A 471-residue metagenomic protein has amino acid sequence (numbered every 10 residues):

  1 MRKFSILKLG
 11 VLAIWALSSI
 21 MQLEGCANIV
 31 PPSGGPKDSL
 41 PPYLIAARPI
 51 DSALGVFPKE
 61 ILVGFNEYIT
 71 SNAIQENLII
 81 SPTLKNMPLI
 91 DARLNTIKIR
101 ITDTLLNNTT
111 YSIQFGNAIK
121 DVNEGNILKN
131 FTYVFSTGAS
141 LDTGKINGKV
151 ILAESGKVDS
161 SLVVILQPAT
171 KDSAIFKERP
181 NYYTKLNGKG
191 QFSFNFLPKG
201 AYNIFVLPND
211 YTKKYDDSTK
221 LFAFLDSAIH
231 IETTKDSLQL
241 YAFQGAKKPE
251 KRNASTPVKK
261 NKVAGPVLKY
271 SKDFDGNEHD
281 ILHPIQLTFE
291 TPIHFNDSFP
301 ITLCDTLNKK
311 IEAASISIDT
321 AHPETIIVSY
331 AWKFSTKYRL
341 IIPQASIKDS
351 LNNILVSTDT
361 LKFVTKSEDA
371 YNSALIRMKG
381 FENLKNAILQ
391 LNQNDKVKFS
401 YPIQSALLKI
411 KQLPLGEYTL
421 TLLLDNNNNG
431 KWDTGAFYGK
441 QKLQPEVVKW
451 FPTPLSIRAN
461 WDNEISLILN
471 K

Functional and structural regions predicted by a protein language model:
M1-P42, L467-K471: Bacterial Sec-dependent N-terminal signal peptides
F4, G25-F205, D217-T233, A242 (+3 more regions): Acidic, low-complexity Ser/Thr/Gly/Pro-rich repeat segments typical of extracellular/periplasmic and surface-exposed
K129-N130, N209-K248, I354-L361, S367-A370 (+1 more regions): Structured interaction patches on ligand/partner-binding surfaces of diverse proteins
N372, I376-G380: C-terminal structural cap/anchor segments
N383-K385: Short S/T/G/P-rich N-terminal loop/turn motif that feeds into the first structured element of a domain
Y418: Active/ligand-binding-proximal structured segments within catalytic/core domains that scaffold catalytic residues
